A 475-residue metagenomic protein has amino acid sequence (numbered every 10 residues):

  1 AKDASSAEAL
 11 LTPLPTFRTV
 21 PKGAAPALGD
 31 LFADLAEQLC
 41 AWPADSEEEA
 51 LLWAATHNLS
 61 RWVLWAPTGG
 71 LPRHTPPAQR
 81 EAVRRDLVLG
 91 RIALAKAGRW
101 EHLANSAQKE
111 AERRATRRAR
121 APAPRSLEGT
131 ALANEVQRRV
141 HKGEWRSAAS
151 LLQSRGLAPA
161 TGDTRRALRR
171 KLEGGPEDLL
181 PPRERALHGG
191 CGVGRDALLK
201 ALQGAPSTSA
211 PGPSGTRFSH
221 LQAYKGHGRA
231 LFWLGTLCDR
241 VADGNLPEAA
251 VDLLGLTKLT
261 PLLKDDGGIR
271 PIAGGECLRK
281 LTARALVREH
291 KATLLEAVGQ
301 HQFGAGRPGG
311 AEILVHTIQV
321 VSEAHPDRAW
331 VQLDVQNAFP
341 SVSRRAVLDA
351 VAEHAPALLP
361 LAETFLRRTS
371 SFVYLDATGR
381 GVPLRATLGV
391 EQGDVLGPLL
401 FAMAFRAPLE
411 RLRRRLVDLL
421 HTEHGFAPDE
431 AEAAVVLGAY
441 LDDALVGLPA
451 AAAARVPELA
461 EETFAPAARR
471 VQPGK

Functional and structural regions predicted by a protein language model:
A1-A250, G255-K258, G267: Surface-exposed loop/turn segments and immediately adjacent short secondary-structure elements within folded domains
L31-D34, L314, L388, F401-F405 (+1 more regions): Hydrophobic alpha-helical membrane-association signature
E128-A131, R139-V140, G156, E173-G175 (+1 more regions): Conserved pre-catalytic core of RNA-dependent polymerases
L157, P356, F426, A468-R469: Short aromatic/hydrophobic-glycine micro-motifs
D252-T257, A439-D442, Q472-K475: Short Gly/Ser/Thr- and Asp/Glu-enriched loop/turn motifs at secondary-structure junctions
L286-Q302, E323, P398-A454: Active-site palm subdomain of RNA-directed nucleic acid polymerases
H354, A407-L419, L459, T463-A467: Generic non-transmembrane alpha-helical segments
A357-F365, V436-G438, G447-K475: Polymerase palm active-site segment centered on the conserved acidic dipeptide of motif C
